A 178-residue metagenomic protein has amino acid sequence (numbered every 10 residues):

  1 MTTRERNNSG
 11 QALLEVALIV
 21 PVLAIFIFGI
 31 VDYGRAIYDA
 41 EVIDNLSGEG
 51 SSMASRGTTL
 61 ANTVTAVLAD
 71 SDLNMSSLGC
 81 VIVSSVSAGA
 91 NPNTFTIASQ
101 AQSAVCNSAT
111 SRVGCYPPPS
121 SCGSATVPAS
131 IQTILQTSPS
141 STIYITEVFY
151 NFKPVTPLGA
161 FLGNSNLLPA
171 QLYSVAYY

Functional and structural regions predicted by a protein language model:
T2-S71, G79-V86: Alpha-helical assembly-interface signal, strongest on the long, hydrophobic N-terminal helix that forms
G48-Y178: Short, conserved structural patches
